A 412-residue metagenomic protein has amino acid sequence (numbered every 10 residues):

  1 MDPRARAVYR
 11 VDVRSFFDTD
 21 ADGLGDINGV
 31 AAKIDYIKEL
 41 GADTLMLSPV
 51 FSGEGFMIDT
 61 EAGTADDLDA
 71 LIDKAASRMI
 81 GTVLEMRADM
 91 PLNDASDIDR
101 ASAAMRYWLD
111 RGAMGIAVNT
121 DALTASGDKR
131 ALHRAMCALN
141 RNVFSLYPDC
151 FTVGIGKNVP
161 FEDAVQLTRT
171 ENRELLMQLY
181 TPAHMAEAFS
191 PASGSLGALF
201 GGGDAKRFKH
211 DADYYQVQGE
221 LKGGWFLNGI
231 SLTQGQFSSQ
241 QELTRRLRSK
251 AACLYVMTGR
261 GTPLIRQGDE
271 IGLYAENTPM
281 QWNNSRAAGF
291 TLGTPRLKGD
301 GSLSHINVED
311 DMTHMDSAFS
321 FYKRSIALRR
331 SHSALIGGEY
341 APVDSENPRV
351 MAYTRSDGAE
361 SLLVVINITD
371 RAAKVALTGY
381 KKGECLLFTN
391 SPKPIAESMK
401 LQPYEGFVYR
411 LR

Functional and structural regions predicted by a protein language model:
M1-V159: Acidic/aromatic-lined carbohydrate-recognition and catalytic surfaces of CAZymes acting on diverse glycans
P3-A5, G203, D211-Y214, E220-G229 (+2 more regions): Loop/helix patches that line or flank the sugar-binding groove of alpha-linked glycan CAZymes
F17-T19, G53-E54, M90-L92, T124-G127 (+6 more regions): Short catalytic/ligand-binding loop motif for oxyanion handling, primarily in non-cytosolic enzymes, centered on
D69-G81, A117-Q218, I271-R286, S356: Active-site-proximal helices and loops of the catalytic beta/alpha 8
C150, E384, P403-E405: Surface-exposed loop/turn positions
A372-N390: Beta-strand-rich binding/interaction modules
I395-R412: C-terminal beta-strand-rich structural cap/linker in extracellular carbohydrate-active enzymes
